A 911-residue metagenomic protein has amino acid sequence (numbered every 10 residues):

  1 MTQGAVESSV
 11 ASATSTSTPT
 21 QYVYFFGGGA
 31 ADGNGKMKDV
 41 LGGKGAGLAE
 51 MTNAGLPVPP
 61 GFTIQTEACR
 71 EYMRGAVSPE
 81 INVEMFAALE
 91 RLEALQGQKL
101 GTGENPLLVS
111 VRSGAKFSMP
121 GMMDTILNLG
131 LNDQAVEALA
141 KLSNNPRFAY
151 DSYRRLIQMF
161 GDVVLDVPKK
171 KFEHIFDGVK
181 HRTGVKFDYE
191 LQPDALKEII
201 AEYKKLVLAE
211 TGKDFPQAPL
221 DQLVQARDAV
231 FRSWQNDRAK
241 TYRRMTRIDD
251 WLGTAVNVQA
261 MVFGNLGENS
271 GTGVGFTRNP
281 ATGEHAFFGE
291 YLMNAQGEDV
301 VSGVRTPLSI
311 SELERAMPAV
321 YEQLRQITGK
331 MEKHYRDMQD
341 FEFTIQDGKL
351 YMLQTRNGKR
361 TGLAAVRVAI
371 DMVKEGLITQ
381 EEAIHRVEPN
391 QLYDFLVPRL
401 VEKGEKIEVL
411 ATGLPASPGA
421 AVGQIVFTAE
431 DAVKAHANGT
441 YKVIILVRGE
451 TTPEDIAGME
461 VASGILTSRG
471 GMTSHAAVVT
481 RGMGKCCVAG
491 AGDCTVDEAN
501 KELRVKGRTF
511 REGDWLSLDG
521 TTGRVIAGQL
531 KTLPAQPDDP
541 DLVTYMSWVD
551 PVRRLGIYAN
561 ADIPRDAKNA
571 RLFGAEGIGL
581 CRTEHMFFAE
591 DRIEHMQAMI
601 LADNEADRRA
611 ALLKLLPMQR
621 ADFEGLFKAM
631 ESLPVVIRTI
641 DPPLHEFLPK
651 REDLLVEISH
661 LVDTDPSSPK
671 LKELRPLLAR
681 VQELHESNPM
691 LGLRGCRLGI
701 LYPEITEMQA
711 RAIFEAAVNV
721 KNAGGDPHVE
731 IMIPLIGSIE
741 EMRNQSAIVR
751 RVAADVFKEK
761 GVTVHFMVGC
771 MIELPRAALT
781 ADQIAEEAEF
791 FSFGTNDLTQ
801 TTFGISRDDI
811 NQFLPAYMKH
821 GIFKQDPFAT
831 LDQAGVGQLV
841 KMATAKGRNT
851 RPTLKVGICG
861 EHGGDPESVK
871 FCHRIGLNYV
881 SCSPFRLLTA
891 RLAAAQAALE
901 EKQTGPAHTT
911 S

Functional and structural regions predicted by a protein language model:
T2-E408, K442-I445, T452-E454, S463 (+11 more regions): Nucleotide/phosphate-binding sheet-loop regions of phosphoryl- and nucleotidyl-transfer enzymes
F62, S468-G470, A489-G492, C581 (+2 more regions): Short beta->alpha connector loops at strand-helix junctions that form conserved, small/polar/Pro-enriched
R112-S113, P537-L542, W548-S911: Conserved alpha/beta-domain cores
L353-T355, R511-N560, D566: C-terminal domain-closing interface element
L377-V461, R524-V525, Q529-L530, Y545-D550 (+1 more regions): Protease-associated
V447-R448, T467-S468, I858-C859, C882: Thr-Gly-centered strand-to-loop micro-motif
S463-R469, C487, G857: A short, small-residue-rich loop immediately preceding and capping a beta-strand
M483-K485: Residues forming the flavin
